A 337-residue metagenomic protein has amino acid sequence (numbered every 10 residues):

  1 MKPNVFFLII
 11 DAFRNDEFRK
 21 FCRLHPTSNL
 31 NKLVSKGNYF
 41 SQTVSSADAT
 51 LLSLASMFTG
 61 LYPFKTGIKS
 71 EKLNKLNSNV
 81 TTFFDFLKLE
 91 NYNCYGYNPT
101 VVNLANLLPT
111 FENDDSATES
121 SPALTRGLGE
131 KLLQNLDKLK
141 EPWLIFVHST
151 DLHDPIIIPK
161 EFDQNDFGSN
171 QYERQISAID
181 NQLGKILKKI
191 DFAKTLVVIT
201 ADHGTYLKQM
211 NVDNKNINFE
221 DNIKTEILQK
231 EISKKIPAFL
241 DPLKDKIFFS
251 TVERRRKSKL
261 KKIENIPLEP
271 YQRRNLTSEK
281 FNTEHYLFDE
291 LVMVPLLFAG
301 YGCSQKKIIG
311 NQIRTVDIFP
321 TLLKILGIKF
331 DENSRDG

Functional and structural regions predicted by a protein language model:
M1-G337: Catalytic domains that recognize anionic headgroups
